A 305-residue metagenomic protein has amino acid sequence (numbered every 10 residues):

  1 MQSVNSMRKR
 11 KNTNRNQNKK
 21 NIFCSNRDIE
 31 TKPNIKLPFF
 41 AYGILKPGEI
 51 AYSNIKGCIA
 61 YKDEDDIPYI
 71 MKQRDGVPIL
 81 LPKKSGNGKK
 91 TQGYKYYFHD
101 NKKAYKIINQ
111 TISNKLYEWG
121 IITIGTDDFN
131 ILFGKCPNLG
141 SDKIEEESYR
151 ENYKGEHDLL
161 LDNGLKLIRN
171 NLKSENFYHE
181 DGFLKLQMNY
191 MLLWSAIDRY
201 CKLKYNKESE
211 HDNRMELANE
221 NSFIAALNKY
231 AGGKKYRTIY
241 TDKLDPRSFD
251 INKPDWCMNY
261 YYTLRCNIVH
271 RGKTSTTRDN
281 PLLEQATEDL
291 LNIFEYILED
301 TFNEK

Functional and structural regions predicted by a protein language model:
Q2-C24: Short Lys/Arg-rich cationic patches that frequently serve as NLS/NoLS or arginine-rich RNA/DNA-binding motifs
N21-L160, C201: Glycine-aromatic micro-motifs
P38-P47, G182-K207, T287, L291: Short, hydrophobic, well-ordered secondary-structure elements
E146-Q187: Charged alpha-helical initiation segments
H179-F183, E208, S275-P281: Short, surface-exposed loop/turn segments at secondary-structure junctions
L193, I197-K204, Y230, G272 (+2 more regions): Generic structural signal for hydrophobic core residues of well-folded globular domains
N206-D255, T263: Flexible secondary-structure boundary motifs
K243-K305: Charge-enriched, short contiguous segments at helix-coil
